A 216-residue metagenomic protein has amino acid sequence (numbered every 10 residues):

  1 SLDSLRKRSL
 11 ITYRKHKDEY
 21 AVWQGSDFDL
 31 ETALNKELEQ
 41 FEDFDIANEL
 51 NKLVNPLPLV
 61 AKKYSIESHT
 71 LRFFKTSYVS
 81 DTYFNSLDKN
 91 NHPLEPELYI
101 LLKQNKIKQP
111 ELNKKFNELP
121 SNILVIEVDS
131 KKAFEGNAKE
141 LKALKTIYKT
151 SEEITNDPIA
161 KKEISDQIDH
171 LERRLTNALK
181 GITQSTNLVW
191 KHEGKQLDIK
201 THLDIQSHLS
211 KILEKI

Functional and structural regions predicted by a protein language model:
S1-I216: Extended alpha-helical scaffold and adjacent linker segments that couple domains and build interaction/assembly
